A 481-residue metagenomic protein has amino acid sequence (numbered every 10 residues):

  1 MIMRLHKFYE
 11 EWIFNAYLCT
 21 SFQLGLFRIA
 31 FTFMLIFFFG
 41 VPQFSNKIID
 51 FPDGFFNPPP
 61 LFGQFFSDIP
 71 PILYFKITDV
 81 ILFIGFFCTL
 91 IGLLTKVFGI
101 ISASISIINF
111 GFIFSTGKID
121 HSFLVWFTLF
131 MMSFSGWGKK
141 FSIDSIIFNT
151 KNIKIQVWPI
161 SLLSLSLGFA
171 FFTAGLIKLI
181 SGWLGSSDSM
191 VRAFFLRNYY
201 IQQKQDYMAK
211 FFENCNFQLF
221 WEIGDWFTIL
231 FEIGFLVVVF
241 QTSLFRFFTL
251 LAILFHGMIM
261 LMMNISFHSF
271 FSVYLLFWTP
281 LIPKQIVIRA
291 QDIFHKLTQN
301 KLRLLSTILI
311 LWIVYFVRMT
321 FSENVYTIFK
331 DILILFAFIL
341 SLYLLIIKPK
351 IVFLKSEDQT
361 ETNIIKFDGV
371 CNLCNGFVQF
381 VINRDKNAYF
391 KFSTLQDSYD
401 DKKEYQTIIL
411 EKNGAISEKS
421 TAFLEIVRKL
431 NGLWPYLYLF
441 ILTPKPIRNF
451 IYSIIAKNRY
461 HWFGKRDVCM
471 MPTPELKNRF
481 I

Functional and structural regions predicted by a protein language model:
M1-F367, N372-N383, F390-S393: Alpha-helical membrane-anchoring segments
N387-Y389, W434-P435: Cytochrome P450 catalytic domain signature, combining two hallmark sequence patches
Q396-I481: Thiol/selenol-based redox catalytic cores and closely related redox-interacting motifs
